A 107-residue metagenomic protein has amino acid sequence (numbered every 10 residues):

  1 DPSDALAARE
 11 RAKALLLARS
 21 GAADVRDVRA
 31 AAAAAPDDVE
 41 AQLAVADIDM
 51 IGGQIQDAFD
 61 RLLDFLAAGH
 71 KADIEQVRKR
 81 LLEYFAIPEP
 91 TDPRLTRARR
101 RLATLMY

Functional and structural regions predicted by a protein language model:
D1-A35, E40: Alpha-helical adaptor scaffolds
P2, P36-D37, G53, H70-A72 (+1 more regions): Short coil turns that delineate tetratricopeptide repeat
V28-R29, V45, L62, R99: Inward-facing hydrophobic residues that define packing positions of alpha-helical scaffold repeats
